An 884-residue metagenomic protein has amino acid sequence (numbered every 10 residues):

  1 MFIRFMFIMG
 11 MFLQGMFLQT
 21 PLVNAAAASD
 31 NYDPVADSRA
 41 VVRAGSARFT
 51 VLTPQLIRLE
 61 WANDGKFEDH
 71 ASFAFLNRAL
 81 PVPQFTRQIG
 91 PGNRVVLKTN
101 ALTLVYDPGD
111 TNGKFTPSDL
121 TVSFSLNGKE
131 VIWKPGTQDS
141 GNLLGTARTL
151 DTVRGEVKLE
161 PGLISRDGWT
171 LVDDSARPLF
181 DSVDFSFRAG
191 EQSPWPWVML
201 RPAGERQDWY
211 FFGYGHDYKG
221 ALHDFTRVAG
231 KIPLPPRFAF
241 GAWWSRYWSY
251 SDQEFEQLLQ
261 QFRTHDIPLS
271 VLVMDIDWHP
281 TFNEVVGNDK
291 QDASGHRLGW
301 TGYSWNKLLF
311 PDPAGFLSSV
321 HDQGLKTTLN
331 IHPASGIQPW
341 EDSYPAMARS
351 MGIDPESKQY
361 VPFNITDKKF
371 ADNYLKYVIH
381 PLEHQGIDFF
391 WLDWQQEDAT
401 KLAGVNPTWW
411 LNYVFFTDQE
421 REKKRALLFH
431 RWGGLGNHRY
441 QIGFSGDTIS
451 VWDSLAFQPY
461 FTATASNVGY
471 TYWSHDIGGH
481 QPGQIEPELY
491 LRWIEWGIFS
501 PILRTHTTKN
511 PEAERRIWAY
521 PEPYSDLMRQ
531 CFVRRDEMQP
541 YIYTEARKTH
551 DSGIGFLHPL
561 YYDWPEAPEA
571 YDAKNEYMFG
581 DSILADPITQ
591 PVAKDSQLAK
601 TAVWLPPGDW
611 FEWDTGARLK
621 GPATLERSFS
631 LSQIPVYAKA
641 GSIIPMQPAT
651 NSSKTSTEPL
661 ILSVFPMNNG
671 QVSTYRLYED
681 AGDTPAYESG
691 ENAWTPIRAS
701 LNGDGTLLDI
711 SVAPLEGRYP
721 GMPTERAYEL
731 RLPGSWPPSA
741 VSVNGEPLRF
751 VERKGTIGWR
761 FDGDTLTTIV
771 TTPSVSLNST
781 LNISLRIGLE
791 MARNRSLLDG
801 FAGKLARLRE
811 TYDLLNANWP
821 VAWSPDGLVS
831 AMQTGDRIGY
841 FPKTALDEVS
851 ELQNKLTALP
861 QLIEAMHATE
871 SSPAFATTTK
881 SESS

Functional and structural regions predicted by a protein language model:
F5-F17: Bacterial N-terminal signal peptides
V23-A229, P235-R237, S245-Y247, E254 (+12 more regions): N-terminal accessory segment at the very beginning of proteins
A25-F67, R87-Y106, T111, R786-S884: Mature N-terminal, pre-catalytic/accessory segment of carbohydrate-active enzymes
A28, Y32, L104, P117-I634 (+3 more regions): Catalytic-domain carbohydrate-binding cleft regions of carbohydrate-active enzymes
A71-T86, I353, E612-L631, A740-I769: Solvent-exposed beta-strand/loop surfaces of large extracellular or lumenal domains
L258-H265, P659, F665, N669-L707 (+4 more regions): Terminal accessory/anchoring regions of large secretory-pathway or extracellular enzymes
A623-V664, G755-G800: C-terminal beta-strand-rich structural cap/linker in extracellular carbohydrate-active enzymes
